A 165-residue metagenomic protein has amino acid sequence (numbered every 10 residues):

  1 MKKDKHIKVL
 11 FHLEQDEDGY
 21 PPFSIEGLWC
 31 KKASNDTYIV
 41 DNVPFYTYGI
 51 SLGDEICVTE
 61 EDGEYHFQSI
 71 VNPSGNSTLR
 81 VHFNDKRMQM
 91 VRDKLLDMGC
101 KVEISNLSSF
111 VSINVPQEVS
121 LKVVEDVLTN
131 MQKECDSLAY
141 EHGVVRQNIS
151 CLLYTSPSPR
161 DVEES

Functional and structural regions predicted by a protein language model:
M1-P21: Extended boundary segments
A33-N42: Short, structured beta-strand/loop micro-motifs enriched in basic residues and often containing a Trp
D62-V71: Short, Lys/Arg- and Gly-enriched loop/turn segments at beta-strand edges
V71-F83: Short glycine-/aliphatic-rich beta-strand segments at the starts of folded cytosolic domains
N84-P116: Glycine- and charge-enriched low-complexity intrinsically disordered segments
I104-S108, I113-S156: Helix-rich terminal scaffold detector
Y154-S165: Single conserved hydrophobic/aromatic residue that forms the stacking wall/gate of nucleotide- or nucleobase-binding
